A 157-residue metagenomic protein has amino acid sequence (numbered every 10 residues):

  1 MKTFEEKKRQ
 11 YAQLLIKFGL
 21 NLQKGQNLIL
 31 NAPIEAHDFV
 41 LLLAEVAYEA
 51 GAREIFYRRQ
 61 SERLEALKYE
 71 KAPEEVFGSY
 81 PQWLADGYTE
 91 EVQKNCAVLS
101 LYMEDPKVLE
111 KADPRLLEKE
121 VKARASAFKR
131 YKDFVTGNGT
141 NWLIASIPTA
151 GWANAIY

Functional and structural regions predicted by a protein language model:
M1-Y157: Active-site bordering "gate/hinge" segments that shape substrate access to catalytic or cofactor-binding pockets
